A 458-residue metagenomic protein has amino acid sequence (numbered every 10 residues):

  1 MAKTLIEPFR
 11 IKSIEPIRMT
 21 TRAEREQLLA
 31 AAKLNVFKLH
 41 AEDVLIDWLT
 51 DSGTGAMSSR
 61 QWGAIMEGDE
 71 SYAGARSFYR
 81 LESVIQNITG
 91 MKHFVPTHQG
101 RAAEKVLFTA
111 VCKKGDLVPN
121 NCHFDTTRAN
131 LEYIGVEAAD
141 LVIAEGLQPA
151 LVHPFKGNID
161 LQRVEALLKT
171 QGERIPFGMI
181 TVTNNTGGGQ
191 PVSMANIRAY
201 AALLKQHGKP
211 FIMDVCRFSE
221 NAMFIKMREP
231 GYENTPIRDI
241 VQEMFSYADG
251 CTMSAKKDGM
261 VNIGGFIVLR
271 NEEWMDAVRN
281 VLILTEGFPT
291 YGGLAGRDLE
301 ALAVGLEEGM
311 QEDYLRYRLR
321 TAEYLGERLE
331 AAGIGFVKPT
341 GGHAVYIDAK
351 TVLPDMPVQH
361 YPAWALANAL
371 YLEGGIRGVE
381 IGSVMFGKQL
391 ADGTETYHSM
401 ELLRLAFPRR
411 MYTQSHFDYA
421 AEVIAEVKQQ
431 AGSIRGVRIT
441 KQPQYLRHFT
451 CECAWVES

Functional and structural regions predicted by a protein language model:
M1-K12, K114, E312, R316 (+2 more regions): N-terminal charge/polar-biased segments
A2-K33, H40-G55, Q61, E70-F94 (+2 more regions): Conserved PLP-enzyme active-site core in the AAT-like
G68, T252, R404-P408: Short glycine-rich or small-residue beta-strand-to-loop segments that form or flank ligand, phosphate, metal/Fe-S
I263, H343, E401-L405: Short amphipathic alpha-helical segments
L269, I347-K350, F407-R409: Short beta-strand-to-loop capping motifs
M275-D276, P354-P362, R410-Y419: Short, conserved charged micro-motifs
T290-N368, L372-S399, I434-Y445: Conserved small-domain helix->loop->beta segment predominantly found in fold-type I
E373, M385-S458: PLP-dependent enzyme catalytic core of the Aspartate aminotransferase-like
